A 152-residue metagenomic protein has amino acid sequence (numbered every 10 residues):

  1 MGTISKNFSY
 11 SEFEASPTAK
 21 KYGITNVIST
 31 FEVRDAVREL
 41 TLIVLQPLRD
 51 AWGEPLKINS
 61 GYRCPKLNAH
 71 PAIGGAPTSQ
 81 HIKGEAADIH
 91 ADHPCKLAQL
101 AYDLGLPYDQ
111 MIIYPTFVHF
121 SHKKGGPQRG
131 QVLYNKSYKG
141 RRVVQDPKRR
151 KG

Functional and structural regions predicted by a protein language model:
M1-A51, Y138-G152: Extracytoplasmic cell-surface/polysaccharide-interacting catalytic and binding patches
I4, L67, T78: Glycine-rich, flexible loop/turn motifs
F31, N59-R63, A91-C95: N-terminal start-of-chain detector that recognizes signal peptides and the immediate post-cleavage beginning
R34, R38, N68, A98-Q99: Generic detector of well-ordered alpha-helical segments enriched in charged/polar residues, highlighting helical
L42-I73: Extended, low-complexity, intrinsically disordered C-terminal regulatory tails of eukaryotic serine/threonine kinases
T78, I82-K83, A87, A91-G152: Catalytic cores and adjacent binding grooves of peptidoglycan-active enzymes
